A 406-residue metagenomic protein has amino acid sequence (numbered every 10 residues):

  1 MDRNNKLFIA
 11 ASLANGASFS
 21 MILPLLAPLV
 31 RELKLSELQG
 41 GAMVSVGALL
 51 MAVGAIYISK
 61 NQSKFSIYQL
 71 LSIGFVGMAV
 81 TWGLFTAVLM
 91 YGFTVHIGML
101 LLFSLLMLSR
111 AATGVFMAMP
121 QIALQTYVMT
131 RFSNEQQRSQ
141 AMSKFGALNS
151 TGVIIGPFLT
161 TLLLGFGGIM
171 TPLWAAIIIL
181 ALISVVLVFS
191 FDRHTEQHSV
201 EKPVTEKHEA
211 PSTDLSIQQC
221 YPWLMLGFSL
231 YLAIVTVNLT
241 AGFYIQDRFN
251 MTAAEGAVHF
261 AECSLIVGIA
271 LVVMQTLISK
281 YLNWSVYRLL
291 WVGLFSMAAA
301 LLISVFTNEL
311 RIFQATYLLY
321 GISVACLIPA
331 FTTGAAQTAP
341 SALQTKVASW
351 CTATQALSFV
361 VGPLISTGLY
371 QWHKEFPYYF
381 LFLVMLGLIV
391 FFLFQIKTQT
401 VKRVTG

Functional and structural regions predicted by a protein language model:
M1-A48, P222, L230-N250: Helix-loop boundary and gating motifs at the non-cytosolic
M1-D2, H194-L224: Juxtamembrane intracellular "pre-TM" segments in multi-pass secondary transporters
L26, M119-S133, C326-A339: Intracellular juxtamembrane helix-capping segments at the cytosolic ends of symmetry-related transmembrane helices
S36-V46, Q140-K144, M251-G268: Loop-to-transmembrane helix entry
L49-I56, H259-L282: Transmembrane alpha-helices of Major Facilitator/SLC transporters
V76-M99, F295-N308: C-terminal ends and interior cores of transmembrane alpha-helices in multi-pass membrane transporters/permeases
S109-N149: Cytoplasmic helix-loop-helix junction between adjacent transmembrane helices in 12-TM secondary transporters
V286-F331: C-terminal transmembrane helical hairpin of 12-TM major facilitator-type secondary transporters
